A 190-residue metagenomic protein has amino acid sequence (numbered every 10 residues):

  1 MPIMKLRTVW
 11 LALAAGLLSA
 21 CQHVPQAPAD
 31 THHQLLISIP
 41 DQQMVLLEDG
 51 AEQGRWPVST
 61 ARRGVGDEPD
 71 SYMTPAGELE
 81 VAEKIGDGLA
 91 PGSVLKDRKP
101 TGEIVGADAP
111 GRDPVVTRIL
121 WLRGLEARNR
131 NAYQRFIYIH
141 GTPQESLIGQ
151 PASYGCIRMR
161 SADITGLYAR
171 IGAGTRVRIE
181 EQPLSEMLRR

Functional and structural regions predicted by a protein language model:
P2-W10: Bacterial N-terminal signal peptides that target proteins for export
L17-A20: C-terminal motif of bacterial Sec signal peptides marking the signal peptidase cleavage site
Q22-V24: Bacterial signal peptide processing site
Q26, E68-S71, L89-R190: Exported/periplasmic cell-wall-interacting domains
A27-G50: Post-signal peptide N-terminal segment of mature Sec-exported envelope proteins
D41-Q43, E78, I119: Structural motif
P57-L89: Electropositive
